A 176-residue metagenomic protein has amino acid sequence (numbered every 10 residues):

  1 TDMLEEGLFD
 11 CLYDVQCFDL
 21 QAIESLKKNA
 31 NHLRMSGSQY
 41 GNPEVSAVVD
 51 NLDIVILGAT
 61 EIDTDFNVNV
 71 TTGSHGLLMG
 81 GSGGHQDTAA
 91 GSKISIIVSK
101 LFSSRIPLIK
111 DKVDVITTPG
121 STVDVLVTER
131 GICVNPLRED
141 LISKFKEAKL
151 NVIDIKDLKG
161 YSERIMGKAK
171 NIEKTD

Functional and structural regions predicted by a protein language model:
D2-D176: Conserved phosphate- and dinucleotide-binding cores of soluble alpha/beta proteins, encompassing both enzyme active
